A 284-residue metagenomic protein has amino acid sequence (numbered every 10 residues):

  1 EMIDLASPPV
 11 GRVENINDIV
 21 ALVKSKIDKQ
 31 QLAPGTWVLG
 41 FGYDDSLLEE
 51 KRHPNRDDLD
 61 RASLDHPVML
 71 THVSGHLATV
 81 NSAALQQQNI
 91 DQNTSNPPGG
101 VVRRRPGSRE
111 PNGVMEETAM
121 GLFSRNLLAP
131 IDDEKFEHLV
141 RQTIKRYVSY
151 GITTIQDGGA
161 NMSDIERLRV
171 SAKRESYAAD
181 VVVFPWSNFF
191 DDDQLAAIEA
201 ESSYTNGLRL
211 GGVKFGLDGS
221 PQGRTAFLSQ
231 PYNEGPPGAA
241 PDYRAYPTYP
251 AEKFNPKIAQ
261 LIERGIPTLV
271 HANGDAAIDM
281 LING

Functional and structural regions predicted by a protein language model:
E1-A196, F215-M280: Divalent metal-binding segments
V73, L208-R209: Short, small/polar residue-rich loop motifs at catalytic or cofactor-binding pockets
A172-E175, I198-L208: Acidic (Asp/Glu)-rich catalytic clusters
R209-F215: Short amphipathic
N283: Polar interaction faces of repeat-based domains
